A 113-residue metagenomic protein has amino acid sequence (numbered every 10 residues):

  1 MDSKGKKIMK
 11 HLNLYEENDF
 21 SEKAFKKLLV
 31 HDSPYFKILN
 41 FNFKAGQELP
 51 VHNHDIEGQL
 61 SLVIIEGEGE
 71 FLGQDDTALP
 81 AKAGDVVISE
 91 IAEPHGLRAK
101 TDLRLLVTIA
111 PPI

Functional and structural regions predicted by a protein language model:
M1-L39, P50: A short, N-terminal "cap"/entry segment at the start of jelly-roll beta-barrel domains of the cupin/DSBH fold
L28-H31, F41, P50-D55, G73 (+1 more regions): Short histidine-centered beta-strand/loop micro-motifs that create catalytic or ligand/metal-coordination sites
E48-P50, V87, I91-G96: Histidine-centered metal-chelating micro-motifs
E57-E70, Q74: Glycine- and acidic-residue-biased ligand/ion/polar-headgroup-sensing regions
I65-E66, K82, T101: A cytosolic small-molecule/anion-sensing beta-strand core signal
D75-I91: Short acidic-glycine-tyrosine-enriched beta hairpin
I91-I113: Ligand-binding loop in jelly-roll beta-barrel domains
